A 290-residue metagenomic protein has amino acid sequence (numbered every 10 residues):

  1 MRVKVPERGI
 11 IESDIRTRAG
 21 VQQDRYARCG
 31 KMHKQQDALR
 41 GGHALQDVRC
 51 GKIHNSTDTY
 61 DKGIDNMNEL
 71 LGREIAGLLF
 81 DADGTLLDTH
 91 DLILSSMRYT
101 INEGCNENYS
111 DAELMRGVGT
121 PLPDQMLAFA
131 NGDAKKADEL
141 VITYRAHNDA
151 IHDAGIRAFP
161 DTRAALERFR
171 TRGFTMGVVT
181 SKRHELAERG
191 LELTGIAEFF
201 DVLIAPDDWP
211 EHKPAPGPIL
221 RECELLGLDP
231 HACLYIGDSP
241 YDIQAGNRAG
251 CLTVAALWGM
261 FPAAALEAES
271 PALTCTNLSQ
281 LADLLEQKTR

Functional and structural regions predicted by a protein language model:
R2, P6, S13-A19, A27 (+3 more regions): Short linear motifs in low-complexity or flexible loops
D14, D24, H33, H54-D61 (+1 more regions): Intrinsic-disorder-associated, low-complexity terminal segments enriched in Asp/Asn/His/Tyr and depleted of Lys/Arg
R49, Y60-A76, E167-R170, R183-H184 (+1 more regions): Asp-based, Mg2+/Mn2+-dependent phosphohydrolase catalytic module
L71-R163, E167-R168, R172: N-terminal helical cap/lid subdomain that shapes the substrate entry/recognition surface in HAD-like hydrolases
T85, T180-K182: Conserved phosphate-coupling serine/threonine residues in phosphotransfer and NTP-handling enzymes
T175-G177, L252: Proline-centered loop/turn at the N-terminus of a beta-strand
